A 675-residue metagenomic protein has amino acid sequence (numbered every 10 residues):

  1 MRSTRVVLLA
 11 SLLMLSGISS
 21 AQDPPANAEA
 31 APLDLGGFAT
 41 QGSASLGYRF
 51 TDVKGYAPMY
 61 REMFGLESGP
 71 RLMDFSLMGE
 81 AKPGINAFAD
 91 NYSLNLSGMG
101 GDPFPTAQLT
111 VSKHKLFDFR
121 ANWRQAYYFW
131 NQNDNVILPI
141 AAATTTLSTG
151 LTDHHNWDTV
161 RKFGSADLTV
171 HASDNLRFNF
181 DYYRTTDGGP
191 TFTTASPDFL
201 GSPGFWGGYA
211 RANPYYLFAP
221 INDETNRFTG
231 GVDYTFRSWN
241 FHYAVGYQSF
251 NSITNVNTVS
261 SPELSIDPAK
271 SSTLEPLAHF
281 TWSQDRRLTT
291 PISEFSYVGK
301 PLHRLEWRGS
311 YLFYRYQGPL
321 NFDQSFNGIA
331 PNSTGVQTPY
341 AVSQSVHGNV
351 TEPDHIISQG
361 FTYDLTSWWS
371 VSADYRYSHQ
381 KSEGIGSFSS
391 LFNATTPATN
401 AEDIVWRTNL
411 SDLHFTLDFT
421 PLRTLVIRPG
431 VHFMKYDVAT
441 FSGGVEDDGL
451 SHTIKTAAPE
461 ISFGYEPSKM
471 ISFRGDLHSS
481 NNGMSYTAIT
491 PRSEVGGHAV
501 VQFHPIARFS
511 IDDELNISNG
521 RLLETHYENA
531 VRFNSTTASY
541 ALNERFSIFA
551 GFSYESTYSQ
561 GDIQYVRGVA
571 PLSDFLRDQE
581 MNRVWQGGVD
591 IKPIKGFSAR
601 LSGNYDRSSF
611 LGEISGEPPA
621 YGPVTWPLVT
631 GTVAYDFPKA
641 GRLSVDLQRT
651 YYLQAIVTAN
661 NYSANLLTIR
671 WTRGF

Functional and structural regions predicted by a protein language model:
M1, A21-Q22: Initiator methionine at the very start of the polypeptide chain
M1-L8: Bacterial N-terminal signal peptides that target proteins for export
L8-M14: Hydrophobic helical h-region of N-terminal Sec-dependent signal peptides in bacterial secretory/periplasmic proteins
S16-I18: N-terminal signal peptide c-region/cleavage motif recognized by signal peptidases
Q22-G36, R49-F675: Gram-negative and organellar
